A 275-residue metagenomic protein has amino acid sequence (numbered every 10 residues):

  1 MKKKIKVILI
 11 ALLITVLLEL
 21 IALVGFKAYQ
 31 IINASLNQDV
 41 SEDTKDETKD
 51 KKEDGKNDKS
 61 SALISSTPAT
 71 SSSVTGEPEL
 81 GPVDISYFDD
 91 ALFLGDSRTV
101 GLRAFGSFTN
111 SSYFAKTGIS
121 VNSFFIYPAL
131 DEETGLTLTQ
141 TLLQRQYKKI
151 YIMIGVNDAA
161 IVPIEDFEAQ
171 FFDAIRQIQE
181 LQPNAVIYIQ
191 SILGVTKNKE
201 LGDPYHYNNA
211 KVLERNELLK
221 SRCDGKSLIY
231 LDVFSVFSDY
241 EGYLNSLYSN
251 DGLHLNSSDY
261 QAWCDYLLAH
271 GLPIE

Functional and structural regions predicted by a protein language model:
M1-L17: N-terminal Sec-pathway targeting helices
L17-A28: Hydrophobic alpha-helical membrane-insertion segments, chiefly the h-region of N-terminal signal peptides
A28-D90: N-terminal, intrinsically disordered, polar/charged segments of Gram-positive cell-envelope systems that serve as
G81-Q170: Conserved SGNH/GDSL esterase-like catalytic core that processes O-acyl groups on lipids and polysaccharides
M153, Q190-S191: Alpha/beta-hydrolase-fold catalytic nucleophile elbow
F171-I175, N216: Generic structural signal for well-ordered alpha-helices, preferentially at hydrophobic/aromatic core positions
Q182-V186: A short helix->loop->beta-strand "cap" motif at the edges of active sites that frequently abuts
V195-E275: Catalytic His-Asp segment of secreted/periplasmic serine-dependent ester chemistry enzymes
